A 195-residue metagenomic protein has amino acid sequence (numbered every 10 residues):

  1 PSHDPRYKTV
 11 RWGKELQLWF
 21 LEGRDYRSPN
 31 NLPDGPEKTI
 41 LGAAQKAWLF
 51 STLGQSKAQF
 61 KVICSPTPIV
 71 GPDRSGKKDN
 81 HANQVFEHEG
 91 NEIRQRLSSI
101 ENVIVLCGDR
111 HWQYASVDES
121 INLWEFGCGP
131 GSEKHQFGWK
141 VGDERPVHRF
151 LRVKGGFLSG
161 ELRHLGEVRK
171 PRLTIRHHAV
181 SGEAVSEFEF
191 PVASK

Functional and structural regions predicted by a protein language model:
P1-K195: Long, structured stretches of catalytic cores involved in phosphate-ester chemistry, encompassing
